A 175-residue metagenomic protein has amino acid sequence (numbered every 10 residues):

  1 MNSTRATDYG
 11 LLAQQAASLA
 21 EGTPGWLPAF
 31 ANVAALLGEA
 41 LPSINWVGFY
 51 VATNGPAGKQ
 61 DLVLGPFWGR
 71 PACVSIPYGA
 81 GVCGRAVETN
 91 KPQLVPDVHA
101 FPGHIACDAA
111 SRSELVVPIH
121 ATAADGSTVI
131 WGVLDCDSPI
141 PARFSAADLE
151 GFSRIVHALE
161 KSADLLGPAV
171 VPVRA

Functional and structural regions predicted by a protein language model:
M1-P71, R154-A175: Intrinsically disordered, low-complexity terminal regulatory regions
W46, V116, V133: Short hydrophobic/aromatic beta-strand element in the GNAT-like acyltransferase core that lines or flanks the acyl-donor
A52-A109: Regulatory sensory and allosteric helical modules in signal-transduction proteins and certain transcription factors
A86, N90, C136, D148-A163: Interdomain signal-transducing alpha-helices
L94, P118, D135: Conserved beta-strand segments that form the floor/walls of ligand-binding pockets within enzyme and binding domains
S113-D125: A short, aliphatic-rich beta-strand micro-motif
S127-G132: Glycine-rich acetyl-CoA-binding "A-motif" of GNAT/NAT acetyltransferases
L134-A142: Short beta-strand-to-loop transition segments that serve as allosteric relay/switch motifs in sensory/regulatory domains
